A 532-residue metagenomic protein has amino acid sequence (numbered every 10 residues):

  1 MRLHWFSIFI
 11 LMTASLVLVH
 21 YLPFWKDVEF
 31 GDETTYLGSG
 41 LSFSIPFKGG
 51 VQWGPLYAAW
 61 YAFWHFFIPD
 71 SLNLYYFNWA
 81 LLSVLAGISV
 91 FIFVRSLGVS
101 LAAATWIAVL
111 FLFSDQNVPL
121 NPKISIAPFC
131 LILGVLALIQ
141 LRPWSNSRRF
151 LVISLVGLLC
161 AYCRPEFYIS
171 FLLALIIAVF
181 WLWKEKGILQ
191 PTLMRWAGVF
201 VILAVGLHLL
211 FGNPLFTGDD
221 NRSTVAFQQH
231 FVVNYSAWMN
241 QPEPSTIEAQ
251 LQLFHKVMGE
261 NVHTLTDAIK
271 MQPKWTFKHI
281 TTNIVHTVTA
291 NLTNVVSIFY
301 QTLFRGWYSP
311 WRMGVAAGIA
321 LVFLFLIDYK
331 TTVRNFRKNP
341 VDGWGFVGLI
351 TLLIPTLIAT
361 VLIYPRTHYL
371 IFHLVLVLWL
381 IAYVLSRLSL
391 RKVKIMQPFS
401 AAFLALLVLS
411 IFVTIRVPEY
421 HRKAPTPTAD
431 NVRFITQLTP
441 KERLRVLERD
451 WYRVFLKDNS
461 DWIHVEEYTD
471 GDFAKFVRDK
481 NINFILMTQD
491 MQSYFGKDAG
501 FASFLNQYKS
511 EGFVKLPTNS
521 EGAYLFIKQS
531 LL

Functional and structural regions predicted by a protein language model:
W5, V90-Q116, L131, S147-F150: Transmembrane-helix signature of polytopic, membrane-embedded enzymes that assemble or transfer cell-envelope glycans
L22-S39, K48-W64, D70-N73, G218-A226 (+2 more regions): Extracytoplasmic catalytic/substrate-binding loops of multi-pass membrane glycan-assembly enzymes
T35-G38, I169, L193-T264, T439-V454: Juxtamembrane membrane-water interface segments immediately following transmembrane helices in multi-pass
L41, I126-I132, C160-R164, I169-L173 (+4 more regions): Hydrophobic/aromatic-rich transmembrane helices and adjacent perimembrane loops
N73-F77, L120-N121, T276-I350: Membrane-interface anchor segments at the N-terminal boundary of transmembrane helices in multi-pass membrane enzymes
F77-G98, G134-L136: Transmembrane-helix motifs of polytopic, lipid-linked glycan transferases
V94, Q229-E243, A405-F455, S460-D472: Membrane-embedded, lumen/periplasm-facing catalytic core of multi-pass transferases that use lipid-linked donors
A102-T105, R148-L155, L175-I176, M194-V205 (+3 more regions): Signature aromatic-anchored transmembrane alpha helix within multi-pass, membrane-resident enzymes that catalyze glycan
